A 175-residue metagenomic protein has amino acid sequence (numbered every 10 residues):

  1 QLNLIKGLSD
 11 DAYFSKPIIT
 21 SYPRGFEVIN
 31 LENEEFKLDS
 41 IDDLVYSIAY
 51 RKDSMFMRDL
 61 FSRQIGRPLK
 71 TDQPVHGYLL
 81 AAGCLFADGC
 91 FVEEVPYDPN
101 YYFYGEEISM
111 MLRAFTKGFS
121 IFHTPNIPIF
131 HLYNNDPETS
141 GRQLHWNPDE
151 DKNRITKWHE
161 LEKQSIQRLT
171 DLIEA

Functional and structural regions predicted by a protein language model:
Q1-F56, S120: Conserved donor NDP-sugar-binding/catalytic core segment of glycosyltransferases
K16, A82-C84, N100, G118: Beta-strand-rich binding-surface signature of beta-sandwich/beta-barrel folds used to engage anionic ligands
S47, R51-R67, N134, G141-P148: Catalytic lobes of large eukaryotic enzymes
F61-F86: A recurrent flexible, glycine/aromatic-enriched loop bordering the glycosyltransferase active site that acts as
P74-H76, P96-Y101, T156-K157: Active-site rim elements
G83-P96, A175: Extended amphipathic secondary-structure runs
C90-H123, I127-F130: Donor nucleotide-sugar recognition loop
F119-A175: Active-site-adjacent helix/loop segment of glycosyltransferases that harbors family-specific signature motifs
